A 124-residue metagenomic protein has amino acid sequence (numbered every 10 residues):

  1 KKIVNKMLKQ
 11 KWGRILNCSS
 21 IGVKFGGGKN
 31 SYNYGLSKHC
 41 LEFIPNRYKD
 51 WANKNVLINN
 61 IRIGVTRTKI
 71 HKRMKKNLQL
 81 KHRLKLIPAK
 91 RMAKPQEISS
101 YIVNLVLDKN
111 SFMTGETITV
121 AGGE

Functional and structural regions predicted by a protein language model:
K1-W12, K49-D50, L107: Amphipathic alpha-helical dimer-interface segment in Rossmann-like NAD(P)H-dependent oxidoreductases
S20: Residue(s) in the substrate-gating loop at a strand-loop-helix junction that position the organic substrate next
K24, R62-R73: Short, flexible catalytic-loop segment of classical short-chain dehydrogenase/reductase
F25-Y32, K90: Active-site loop immediately N-terminal to the catalytic Tyr-X3-Lys motif of short-chain dehydrogenase/reductase
S37: Active-site helix of classical SDR
C40-A52, I61, L105: Hydrophobic alpha-helix immediately C-terminal to the catalytic Tyr-X-X-X-Lys motif of short-chain
L57, M113-G115: Short, small/polar-rich loop/turn modules that mediate ligand/substrate recognition or access, typified
I87-I98: A conserved structural motif in NAD(P)-dependent oxidoreductases
